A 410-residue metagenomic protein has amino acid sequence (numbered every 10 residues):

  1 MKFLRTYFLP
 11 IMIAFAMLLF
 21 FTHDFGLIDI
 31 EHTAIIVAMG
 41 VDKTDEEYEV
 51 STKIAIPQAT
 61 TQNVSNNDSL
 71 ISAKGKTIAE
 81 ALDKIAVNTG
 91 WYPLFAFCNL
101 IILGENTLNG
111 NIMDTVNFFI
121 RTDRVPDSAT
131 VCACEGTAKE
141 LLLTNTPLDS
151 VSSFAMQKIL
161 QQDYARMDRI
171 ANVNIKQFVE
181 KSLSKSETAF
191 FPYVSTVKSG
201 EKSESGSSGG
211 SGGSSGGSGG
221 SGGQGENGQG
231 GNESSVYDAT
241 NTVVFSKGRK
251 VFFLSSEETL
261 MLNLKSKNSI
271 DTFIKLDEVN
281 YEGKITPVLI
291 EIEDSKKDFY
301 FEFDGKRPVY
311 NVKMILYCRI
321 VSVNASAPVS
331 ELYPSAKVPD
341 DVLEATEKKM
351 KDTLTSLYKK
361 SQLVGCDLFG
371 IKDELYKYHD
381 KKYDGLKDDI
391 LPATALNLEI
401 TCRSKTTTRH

Functional and structural regions predicted by a protein language model:
M1-H410: Membrane-proximal alpha-helical signals and transmembrane carboxylates
